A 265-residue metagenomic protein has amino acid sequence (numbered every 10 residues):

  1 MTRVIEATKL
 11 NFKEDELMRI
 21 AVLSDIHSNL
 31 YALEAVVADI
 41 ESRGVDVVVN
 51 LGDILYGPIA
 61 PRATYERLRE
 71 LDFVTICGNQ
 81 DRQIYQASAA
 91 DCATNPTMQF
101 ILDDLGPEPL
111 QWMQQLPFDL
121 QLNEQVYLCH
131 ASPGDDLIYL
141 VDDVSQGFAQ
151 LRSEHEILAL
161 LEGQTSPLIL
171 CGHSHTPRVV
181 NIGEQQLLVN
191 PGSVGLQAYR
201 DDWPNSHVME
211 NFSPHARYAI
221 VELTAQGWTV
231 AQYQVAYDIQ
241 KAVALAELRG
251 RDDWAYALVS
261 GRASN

Functional and structural regions predicted by a protein language model:
T2-F73: N-terminal active-site segment of His-dependent metallophosphoesterases
F12-A21, Q121-Y127, G183-Q186, G227-W228: Beta-strand-turn-beta hairpins that frame and shape the catalytic cleft of phosphate-ester-processing enzymes
L23-S24, V48-D53, G57, V74-N79 (+3 more regions): Active-site neighborhood of phospho(di)ester-bond hydrolases with catalytic His/Asp-centered motifs
H27-Y31, Y56-I59, Q80-Y85, Q121 (+3 more regions): Active-site environment of divalent metal-dependent phosphoester hydrolases
I40-G44, L122, E162-T165, I220: Glycine-rich phosphate-binding loop signature in dinucleotide/nucleotide-binding domains
T64, E70-L128, G134-T165: Active-site neighborhood of divalent metal-dependent phosphoester bond hydrolases
E154-I182, Q186-V189: Anionic-ligand binding region
N181-N265: Acidic, His/Gly-rich catalytic cores of divalent-metal-dependent hydrolytic chemistry
